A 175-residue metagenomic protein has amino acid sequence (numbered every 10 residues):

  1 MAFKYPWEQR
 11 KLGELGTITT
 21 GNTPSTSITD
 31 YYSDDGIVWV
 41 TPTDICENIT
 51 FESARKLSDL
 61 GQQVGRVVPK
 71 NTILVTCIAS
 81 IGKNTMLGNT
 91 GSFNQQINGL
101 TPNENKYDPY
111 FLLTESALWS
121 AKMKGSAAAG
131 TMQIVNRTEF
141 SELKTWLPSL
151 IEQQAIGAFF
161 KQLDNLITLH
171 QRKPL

Functional and structural regions predicted by a protein language model:
M1-E8, S149-L175: Amphipathic alpha-helical segments with low aromatic content
M1-F3, T26, G61-Q62, A129: Short, solvent-exposed loop/turn positions at domain surfaces that link secondary-structure elements or cap domain
M1-N22, E47: Non-catalytic DNA-recognition/assembly elements of restriction-modification systems
G13-G16, T26-D59: DNA target-recognition patches
I28, S141-E142, K173: Histone-fold recognition with a strong bias for associated Lys/Arg-rich disordered tails
T41-T43, F51-A117: A short beta-sheet element
C77, G91-N98, A129-E152: A short glycine-rich beta-alpha junction/loop motif
K122: Catalytic core of tubulin tyrosine ligase-like
